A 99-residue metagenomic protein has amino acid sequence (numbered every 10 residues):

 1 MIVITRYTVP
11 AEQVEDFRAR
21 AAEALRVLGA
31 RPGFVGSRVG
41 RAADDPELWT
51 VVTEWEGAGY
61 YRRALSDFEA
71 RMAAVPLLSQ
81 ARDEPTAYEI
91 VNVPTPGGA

Functional and structural regions predicted by a protein language model:
M1, E15, P32-G33: Short, flexible segments with low predicted structural confidence
M1, R6, A11, W49 (+2 more regions): Low-complexity, intrinsically disordered short peptide segments enriched in small/polar/basic residues
I2, A21-A22: Residue-level signal for cytosolic alpha-helical hairpin/rod architecture
I2-T8, R38-L65: Short, well-ordered beta-strand segments in beta-rich or mixed alpha/beta enzyme and ligand-binding folds
T8-R20: Short, surface-exposed ligand-recognition loops at beta-strand->loop->(often short) alpha-helix junctions that present
E12-V14, D44, A58-Y60, N92-T95: Generic "edge-of-domain/loop-turn" microfeature
L25-G36, E54-A87: An amphipathic, aromatic/His-enriched active-site/gating alpha helix that lines ligand/cofactor pockets
R38-E47, A73-A99: Glycine-rich beta-strand-turn "strand-cap" elements at beta-sheet edges
